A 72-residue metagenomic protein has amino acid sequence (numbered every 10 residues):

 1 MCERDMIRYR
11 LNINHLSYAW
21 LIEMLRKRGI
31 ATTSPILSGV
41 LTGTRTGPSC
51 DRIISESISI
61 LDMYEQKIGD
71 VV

Functional and structural regions predicted by a protein language model:
M1-Y18, Q66: A short, Lys/Arg-rich alpha-helix, primarily the initiator
N12, R26, S59: Short polybasic/polar patches that bind polyanions
W20-L25: Short alpha-helical "recognition helix" segments of helix-turn-helix
K27-G47: Recognition helix of helix-turn-helix/homeodomain-like DNA-binding domains that insert into the DNA major groove
S49-I68: DNA major-groove recognition helix of helix-turn-helix/homeodomain DNA-binding modules
